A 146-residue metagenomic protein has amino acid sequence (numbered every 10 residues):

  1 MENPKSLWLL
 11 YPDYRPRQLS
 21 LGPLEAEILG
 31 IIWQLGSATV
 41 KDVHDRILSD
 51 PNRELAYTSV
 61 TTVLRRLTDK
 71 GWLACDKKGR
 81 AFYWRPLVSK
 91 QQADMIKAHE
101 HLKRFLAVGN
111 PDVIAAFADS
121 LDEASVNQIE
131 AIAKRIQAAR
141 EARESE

Functional and structural regions predicted by a protein language model:
E2-Q18, K97-E100: Short, Lys/Arg-enriched N-terminal segment that forms or immediately precedes the first helix of a structured domain
L21, I31-T39: Short capping segments at the starts of secondary-structure elements
A38-I47: Short acidic, hydrophobic short linear motifs in intrinsically disordered regions
R46-L55: Short helix-coil junctions and helix-kink-helix linkers
T61-R65: Short, hydrophobic-biased segments on the C-terminal half of alpha helices that form "recognition helices"
G71: Glycine-centered, phosphate/nucleic-acid-interacting loop/turn motifs that mediate DNA/RNA or nucleotide
K78-K97: Short, cationic-aromatic polyanion-contact patches
I96-E141: Amphipathic alpha-helical dimerization/coiled-coil segments that flank or bridge DNA-binding/regulatory modules
